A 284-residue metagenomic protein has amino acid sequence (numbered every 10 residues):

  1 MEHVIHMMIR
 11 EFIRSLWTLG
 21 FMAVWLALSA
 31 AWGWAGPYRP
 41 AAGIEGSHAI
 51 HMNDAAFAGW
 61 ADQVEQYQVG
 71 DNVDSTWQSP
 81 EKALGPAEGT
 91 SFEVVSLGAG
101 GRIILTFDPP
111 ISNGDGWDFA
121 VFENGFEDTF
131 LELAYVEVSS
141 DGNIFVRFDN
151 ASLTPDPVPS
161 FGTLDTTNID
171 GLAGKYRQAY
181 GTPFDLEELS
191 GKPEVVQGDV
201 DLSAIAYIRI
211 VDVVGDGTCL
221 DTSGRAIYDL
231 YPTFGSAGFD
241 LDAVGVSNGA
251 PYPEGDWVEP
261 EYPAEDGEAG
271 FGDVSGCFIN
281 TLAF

Functional and structural regions predicted by a protein language model:
M1-R14: N-terminal secretory signal peptides that target proteins for export/translocation
S15-T18, D54: Polar helix-capping/helix-linker motif
T18-S29: Bacterial N-terminal signal peptides
W34-A134, I144-P263: A domain-level signal for the mature, folded cores of soluble proteins
N143-I144, F278: Residue-level signal for well-ordered, solvent-exposed loop/turn and beta-edge residues enriched in charged/polar side
Y262-F284: Long, compositionally biased charged/polar accessory segments in the mid-to-C-terminal portions of proteins
